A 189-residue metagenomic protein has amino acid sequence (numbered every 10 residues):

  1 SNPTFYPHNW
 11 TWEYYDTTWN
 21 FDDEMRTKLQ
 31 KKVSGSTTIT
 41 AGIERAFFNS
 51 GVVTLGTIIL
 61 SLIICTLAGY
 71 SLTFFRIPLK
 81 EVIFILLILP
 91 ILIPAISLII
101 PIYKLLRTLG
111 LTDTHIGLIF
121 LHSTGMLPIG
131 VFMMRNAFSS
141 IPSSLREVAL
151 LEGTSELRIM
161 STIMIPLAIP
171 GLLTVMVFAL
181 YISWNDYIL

Functional and structural regions predicted by a protein language model:
S1-L189: A structural signal for multi-pass alpha-helical bundles of membrane permease subunits that mediate small-molecule
